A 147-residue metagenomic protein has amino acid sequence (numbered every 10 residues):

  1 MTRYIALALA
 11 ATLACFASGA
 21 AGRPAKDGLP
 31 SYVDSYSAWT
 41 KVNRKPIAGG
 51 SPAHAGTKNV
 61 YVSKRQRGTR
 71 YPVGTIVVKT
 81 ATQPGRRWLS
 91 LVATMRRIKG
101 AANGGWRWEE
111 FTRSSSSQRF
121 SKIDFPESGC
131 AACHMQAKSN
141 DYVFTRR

Functional and structural regions predicted by a protein language model:
M1-Y4: Positively charged n-region of N-terminal signal peptides that target proteins for export
A6-C15: Bacterial N-terminal signal peptides
G22-W39, N43-G50, G68-R147: Sequence context surrounding c-type heme c attachment/ligation sites in exported
I47-N59: Interfacial loop at the N-terminal end of multi-pass membrane proteins
G56-R67, V78-K79: N-terminal post-signal-peptidase region of extra-cytosolic proteins
